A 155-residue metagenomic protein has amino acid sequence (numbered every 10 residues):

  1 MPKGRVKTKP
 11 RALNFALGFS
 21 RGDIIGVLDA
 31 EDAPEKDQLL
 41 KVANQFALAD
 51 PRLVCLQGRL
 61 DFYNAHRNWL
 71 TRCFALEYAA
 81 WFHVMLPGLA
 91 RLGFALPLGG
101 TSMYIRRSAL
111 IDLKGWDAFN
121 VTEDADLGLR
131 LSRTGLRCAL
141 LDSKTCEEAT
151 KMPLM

Functional and structural regions predicted by a protein language model:
M1-G22, K36-V121, S132, P153-L154: Long helical/loop segments within the catalytic core of UDP-sugar-dependent glycosyltransferases, especially the large
I25: Short aromatic/hydrophobic "clamp" motif used to bind/position activated sugar donors
L28-A30: Active-site acidic Asp-centered loop
D32-P34, A109, T145: Short, glycine/acidic-enriched loop or turn micro-motifs at the edges of active sites
G100, L140, E147-M155: Catalytic cores of eukaryotic secretory-pathway lumenal/extracellular enzymes that build and remodel glycoconjugates
F119, G128-C146: Catalytic donor-sugar/metal-binding loop of nucleotide-sugar-dependent glycosyltransferases
